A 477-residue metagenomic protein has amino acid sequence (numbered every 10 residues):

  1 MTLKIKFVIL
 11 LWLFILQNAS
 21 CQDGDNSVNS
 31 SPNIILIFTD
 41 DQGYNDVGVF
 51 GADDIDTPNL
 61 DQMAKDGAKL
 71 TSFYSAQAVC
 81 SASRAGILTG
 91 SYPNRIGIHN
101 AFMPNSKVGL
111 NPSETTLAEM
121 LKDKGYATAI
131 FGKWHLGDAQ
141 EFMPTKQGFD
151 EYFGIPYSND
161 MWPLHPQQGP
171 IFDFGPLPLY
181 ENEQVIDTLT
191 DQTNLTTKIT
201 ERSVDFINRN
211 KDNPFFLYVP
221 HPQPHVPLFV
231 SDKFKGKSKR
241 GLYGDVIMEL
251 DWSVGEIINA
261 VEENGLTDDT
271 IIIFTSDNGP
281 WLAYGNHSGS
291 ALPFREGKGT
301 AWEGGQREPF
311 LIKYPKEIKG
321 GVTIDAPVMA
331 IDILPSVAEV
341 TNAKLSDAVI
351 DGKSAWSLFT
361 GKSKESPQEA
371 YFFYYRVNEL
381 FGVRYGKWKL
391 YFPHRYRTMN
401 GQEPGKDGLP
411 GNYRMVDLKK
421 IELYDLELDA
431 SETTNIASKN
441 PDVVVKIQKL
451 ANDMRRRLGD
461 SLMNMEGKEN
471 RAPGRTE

Functional and structural regions predicted by a protein language model:
T2-K4, A19-E422, L428-K449, D453-R456 (+1 more regions): Formylglycine-dependent sulfatase
L3-L11: Sec-dependent signal peptide recognition, specifically the positively charged N-region followed immediately by
W12-S20: Hydrophobic h-region of N-terminal signal peptides that target proteins for export in Gram-negative bacteria
